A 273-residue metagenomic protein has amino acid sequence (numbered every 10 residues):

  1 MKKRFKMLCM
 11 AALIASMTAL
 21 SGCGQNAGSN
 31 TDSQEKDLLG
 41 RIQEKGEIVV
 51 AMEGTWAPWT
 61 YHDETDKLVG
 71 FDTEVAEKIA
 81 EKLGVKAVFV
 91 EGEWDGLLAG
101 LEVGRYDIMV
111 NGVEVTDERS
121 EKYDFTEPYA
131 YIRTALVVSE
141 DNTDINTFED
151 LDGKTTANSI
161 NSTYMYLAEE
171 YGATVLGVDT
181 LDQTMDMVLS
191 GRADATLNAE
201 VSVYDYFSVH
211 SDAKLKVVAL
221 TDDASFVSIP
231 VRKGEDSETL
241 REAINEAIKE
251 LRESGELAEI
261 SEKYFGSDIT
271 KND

Functional and structural regions predicted by a protein language model:
M17-G22: C-terminal motif of bacterial Sec signal peptides marking the signal peptidase cleavage site
G24-N26, T73-K82, I160-S162, F226-D268: Extended ligand-binding regions for polar small-molecule ligands
N30-G112: Extracytoplasmic small-molecule ligand-binding "clamshell" domains of the periplasmic binding protein/Venus flytrap
R41, S139-T155: Flexible hinge/capping segments at coil-to-helix
G46-M52, F148-N161: Short loop->beta-strand "edge-of-pocket" segments that line small-molecule binding or catalytic clefts across diverse
T73, F89-A99, T143, N161 (+2 more regions): Short helix-initiation/N-cap motifs at beta->coil->alpha
V113-E121, L167-E170, D194-A224: A ligand-binding cleft/hinge motif common to bilobed small-molecule-binding domains
Y131-V138, Y204-E246, S267-D273: Periplasmic-binding protein-like
